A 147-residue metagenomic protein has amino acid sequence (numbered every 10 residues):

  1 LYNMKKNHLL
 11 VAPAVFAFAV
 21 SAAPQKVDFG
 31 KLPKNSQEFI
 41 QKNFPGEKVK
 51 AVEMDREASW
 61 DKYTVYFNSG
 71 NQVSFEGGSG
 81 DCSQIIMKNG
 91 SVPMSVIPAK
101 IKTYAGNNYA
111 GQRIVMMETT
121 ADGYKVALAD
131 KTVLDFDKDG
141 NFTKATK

Functional and structural regions predicted by a protein language model:
L1-V27, I40: Bacterial Sec-dependent N-terminal signal peptides
Q25-K147: Interaction-mediating elements
